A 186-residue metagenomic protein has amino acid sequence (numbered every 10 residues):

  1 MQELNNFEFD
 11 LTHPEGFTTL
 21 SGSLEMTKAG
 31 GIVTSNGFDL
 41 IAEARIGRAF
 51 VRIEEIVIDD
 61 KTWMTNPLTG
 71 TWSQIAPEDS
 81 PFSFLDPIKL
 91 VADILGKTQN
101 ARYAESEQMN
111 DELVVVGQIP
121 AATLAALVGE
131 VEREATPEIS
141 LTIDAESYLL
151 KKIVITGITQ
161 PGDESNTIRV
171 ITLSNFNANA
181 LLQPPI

Functional and structural regions predicted by a protein language model:
M1, G22-T34, E55, D59-T62 (+2 more regions): Extended lipid/amphipathic-ligand handling interfaces
M1-T34, E105, A178-I186: N-terminal leader/targeting segments and the immediate start of mature chains
Q2-N6, M26, S35, F50 (+6 more regions): Extracytoplasmic
E3-D10, V33-I41, M109-V116, A125-L127 (+1 more regions): Short, hydrophobic/aromatic-rich segments at coil-to-beta transitions
L11-E15, A42-R45, T65-L68, V154-T159: Beta-turn initiation residues at beta-strand->coil junctions
E25-L90: An acidic-aromatic
T65-V131: Flexible, processing/modification-adjacent segments and terminal tails in exported/periplasmic/extracellular proteins
D111-I186: Gly/Pro-enriched, hydrophobic low-complexity segments that function as extracytoplasmic propeptides/linkers
